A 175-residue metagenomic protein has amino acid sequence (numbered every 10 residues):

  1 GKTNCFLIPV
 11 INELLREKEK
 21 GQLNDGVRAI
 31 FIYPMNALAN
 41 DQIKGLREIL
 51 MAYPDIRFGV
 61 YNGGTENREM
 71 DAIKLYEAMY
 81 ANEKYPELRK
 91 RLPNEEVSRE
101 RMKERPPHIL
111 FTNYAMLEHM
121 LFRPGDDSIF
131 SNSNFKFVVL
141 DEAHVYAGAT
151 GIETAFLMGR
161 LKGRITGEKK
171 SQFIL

Functional and structural regions predicted by a protein language model:
K2-L7, L38-Q42, Y146-E153, L157: Phosphate/oxyanion-binding active-site loops and adjacent basic polyanion-contact surfaces
N4-N24, G45-R47, G159-K162: Walker A/P-loop NTP-binding motif
C5, L15-K18, I30-F31, M35-A37 (+2 more regions): Catalytic or ion-translocation cores adjacent to nucleophile or general acid/base/metal-coordination motifs in diverse
K20-D25, M51-P54, R101-R105, S128-S133 (+1 more regions): Conserved catalytic network of the ASCE P-loop NTPase/AAA+ motor domain
G26-M51, G59-E69, E118: Conserved Walker A/P-loop ATP-binding site and its immediately adjacent core in helicase/helicase-like ATPase domains
R28-I30, R105-I109, N134-F137, E168-I174: Loop/turn-to-beta-strand initiation segments
E69-A78, P86-N134: Conserved helix/coil segment N-terminal to the catalytic DExD/H
P107-L110, A115-E118, D127-R164: SF2 helicase catalytic motif II
